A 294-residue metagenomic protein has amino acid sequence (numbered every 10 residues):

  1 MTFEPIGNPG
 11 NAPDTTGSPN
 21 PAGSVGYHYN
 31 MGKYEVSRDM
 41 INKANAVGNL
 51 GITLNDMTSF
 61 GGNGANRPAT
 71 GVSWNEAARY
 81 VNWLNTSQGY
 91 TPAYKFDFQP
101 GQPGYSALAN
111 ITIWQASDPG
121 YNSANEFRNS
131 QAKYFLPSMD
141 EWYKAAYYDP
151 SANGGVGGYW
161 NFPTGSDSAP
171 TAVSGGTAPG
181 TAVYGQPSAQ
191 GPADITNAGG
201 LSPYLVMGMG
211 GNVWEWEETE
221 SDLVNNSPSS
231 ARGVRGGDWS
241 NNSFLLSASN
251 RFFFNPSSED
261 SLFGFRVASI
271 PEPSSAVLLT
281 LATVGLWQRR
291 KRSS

Functional and structural regions predicted by a protein language model:
M1-N55, P68-N85, G211: A short glycine-rich, aromatic-capped structural motif
G7, D14, G32, N63 (+7 more regions): Residue-level detector of conserved, well-ordered beta-strand and adjacent loop positions that form binding/recognition
S37, S138, E272: Short, conserved phosphate/pyrophosphate- and ester-handling motifs at nucleotide-, phospho-/glycolipid
E76-S247: Functional-site microenvironments in short loops/helix caps that host divalent-cation chemistry
L223-V224, F252-E259: Short proline/glycine-enriched turn/loop segments at secondary-structure junctions
D260-S269: Short, structured beta-strand segments at or near domain termini in extracellular proteins/domains
E272-R289: A short, hydrophobic C-terminal helix/tail in secreted or cell-surface proteins
K291-S294: Short, charged juxtamembrane terminal tails flanking transmembrane helices
